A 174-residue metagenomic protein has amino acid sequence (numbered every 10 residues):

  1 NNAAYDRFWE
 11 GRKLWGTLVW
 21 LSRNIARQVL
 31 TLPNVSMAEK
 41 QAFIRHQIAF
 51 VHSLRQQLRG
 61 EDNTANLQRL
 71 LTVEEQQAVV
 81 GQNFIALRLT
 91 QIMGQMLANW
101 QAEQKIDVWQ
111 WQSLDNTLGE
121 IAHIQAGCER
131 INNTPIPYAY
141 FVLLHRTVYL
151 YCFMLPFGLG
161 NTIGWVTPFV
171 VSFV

Functional and structural regions predicted by a protein language model:
N1-K13: Transmembrane signal-anchor/signal-peptide helices with a preference for the extracytoplasmic
N2-A3, R130-V174: Alpha-helical transmembrane anchor segments
A3, G16, A126: Short alpha-helical basic/polar micro-motif
Y5, L18, L54: Hydrophobic/aromatic pocket-lining and membrane-interface residues
K13-Q28: Membrane-cytosol interface motif
Q28-Y140: Structured inter-helical modules in multipass membrane proteins
